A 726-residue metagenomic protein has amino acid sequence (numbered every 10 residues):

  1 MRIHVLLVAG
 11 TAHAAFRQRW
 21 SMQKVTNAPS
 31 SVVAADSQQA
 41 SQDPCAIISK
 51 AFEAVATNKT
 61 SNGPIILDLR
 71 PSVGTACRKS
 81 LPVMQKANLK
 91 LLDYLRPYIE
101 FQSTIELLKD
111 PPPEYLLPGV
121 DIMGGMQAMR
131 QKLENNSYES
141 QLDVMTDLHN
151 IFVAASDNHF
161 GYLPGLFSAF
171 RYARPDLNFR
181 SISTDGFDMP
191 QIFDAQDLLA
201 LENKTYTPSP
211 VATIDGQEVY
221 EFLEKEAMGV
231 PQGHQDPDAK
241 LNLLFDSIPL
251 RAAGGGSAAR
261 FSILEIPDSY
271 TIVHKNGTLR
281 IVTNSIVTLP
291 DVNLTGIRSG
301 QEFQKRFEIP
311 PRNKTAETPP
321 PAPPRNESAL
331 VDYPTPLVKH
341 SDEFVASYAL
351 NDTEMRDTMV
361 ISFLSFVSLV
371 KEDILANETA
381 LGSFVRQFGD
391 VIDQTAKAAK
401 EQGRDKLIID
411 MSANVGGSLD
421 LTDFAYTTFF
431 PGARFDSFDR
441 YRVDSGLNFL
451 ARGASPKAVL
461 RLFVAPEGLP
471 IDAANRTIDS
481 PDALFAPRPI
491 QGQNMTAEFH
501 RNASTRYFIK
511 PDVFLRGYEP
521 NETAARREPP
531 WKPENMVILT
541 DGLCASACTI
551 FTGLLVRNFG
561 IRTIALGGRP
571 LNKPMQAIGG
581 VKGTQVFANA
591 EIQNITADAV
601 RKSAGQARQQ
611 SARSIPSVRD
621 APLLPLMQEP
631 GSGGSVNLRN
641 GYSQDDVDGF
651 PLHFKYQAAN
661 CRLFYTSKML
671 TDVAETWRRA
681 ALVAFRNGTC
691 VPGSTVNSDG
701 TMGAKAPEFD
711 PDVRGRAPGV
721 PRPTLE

Functional and structural regions predicted by a protein language model:
M1-W20: Fungal secretory targeting signals
G10, T26, N58, D121 (+8 more regions): A generic structural signal for solvent-exposed, polar alpha-helical segments
F16-L407, M411-N475, G542, G568 (+4 more regions): Flexible, low-complexity junctional segments that flank or bridge functional domains
S209, L419-L670, A674: Conserved acidic, small-residue-rich alpha-beta core segments centered on
N637-P721: C-terminal tail/extension regions appended to the core domain(s) of diverse proteins
